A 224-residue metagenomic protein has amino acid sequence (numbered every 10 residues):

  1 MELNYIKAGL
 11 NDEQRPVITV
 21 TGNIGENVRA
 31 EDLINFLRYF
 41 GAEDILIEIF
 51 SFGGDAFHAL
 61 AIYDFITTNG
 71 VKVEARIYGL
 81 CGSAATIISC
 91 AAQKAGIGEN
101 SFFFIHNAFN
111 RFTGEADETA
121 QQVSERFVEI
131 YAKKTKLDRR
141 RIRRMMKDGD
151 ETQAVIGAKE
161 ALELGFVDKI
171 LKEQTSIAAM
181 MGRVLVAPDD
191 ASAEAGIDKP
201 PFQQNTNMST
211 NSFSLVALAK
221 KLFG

Functional and structural regions predicted by a protein language model:
M1-R76, L80-A84, A91-G224: N-terminal organellar transit peptides
